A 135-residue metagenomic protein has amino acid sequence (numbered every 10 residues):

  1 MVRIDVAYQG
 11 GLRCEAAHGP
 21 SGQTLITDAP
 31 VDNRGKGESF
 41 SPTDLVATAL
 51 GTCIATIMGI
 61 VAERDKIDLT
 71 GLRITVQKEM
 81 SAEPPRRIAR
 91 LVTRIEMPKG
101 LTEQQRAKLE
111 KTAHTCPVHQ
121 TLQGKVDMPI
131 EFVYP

Functional and structural regions predicted by a protein language model:
M1-T48, G59-P135: Extended beta-strand/beta-hairpin segments
C53-I54: Alpha-helical metal-binding/catalytic segments enriched in His/Glu/Asp
